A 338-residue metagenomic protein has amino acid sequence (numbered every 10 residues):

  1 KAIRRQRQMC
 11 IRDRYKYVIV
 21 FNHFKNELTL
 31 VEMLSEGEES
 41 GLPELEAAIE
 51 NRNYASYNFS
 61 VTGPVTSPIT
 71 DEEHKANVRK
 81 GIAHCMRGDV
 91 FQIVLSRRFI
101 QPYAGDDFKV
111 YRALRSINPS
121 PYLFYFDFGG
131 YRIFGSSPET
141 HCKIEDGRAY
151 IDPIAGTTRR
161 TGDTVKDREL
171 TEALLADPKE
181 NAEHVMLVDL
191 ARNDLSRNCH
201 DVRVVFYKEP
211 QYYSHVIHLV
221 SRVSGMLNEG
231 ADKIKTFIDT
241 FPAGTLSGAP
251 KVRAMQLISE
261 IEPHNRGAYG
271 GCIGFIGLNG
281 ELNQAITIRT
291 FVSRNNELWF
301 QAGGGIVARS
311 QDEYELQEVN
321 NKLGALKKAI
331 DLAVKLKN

Functional and structural regions predicted by a protein language model:
R4-Q8, R12-N338: Extended alpha-helical targeting/anchoring segments, especially N-terminal organellar/secretory targeting helices
